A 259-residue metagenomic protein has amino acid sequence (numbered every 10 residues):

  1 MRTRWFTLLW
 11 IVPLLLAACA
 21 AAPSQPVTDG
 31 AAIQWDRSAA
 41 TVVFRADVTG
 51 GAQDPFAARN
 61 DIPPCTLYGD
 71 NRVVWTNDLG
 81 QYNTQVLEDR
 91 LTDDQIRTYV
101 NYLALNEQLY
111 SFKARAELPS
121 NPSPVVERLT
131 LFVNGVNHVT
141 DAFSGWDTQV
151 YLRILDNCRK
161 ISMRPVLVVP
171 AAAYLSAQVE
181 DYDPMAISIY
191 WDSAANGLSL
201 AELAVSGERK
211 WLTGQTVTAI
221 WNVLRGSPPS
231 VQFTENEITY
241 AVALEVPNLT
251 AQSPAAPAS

Functional and structural regions predicted by a protein language model:
M1-L9: Bacterial N-terminal signal peptides that target proteins for export
L15-A18: C-terminal motif of bacterial Sec signal peptides marking the signal peptidase cleavage site
A21-Q53, S111-S259: Short, well-ordered, aromatic-rich surface patches in folded extracellular/luminal domains
A57-D78: Short, flexible N-terminal segments of the mature chain
R59, L87-T92, N121, W146: Extracytoplasmic/periplasmic, Sec-exported soluble proteins
G69-D70, D93-I96, L131-H138: A short, structured loop/turn motif at beta-sheet edges
W75-S111: A short-motif feature that recognizes glycine-rich, charge-decorated loops that bind or process nucleotide phosphates
